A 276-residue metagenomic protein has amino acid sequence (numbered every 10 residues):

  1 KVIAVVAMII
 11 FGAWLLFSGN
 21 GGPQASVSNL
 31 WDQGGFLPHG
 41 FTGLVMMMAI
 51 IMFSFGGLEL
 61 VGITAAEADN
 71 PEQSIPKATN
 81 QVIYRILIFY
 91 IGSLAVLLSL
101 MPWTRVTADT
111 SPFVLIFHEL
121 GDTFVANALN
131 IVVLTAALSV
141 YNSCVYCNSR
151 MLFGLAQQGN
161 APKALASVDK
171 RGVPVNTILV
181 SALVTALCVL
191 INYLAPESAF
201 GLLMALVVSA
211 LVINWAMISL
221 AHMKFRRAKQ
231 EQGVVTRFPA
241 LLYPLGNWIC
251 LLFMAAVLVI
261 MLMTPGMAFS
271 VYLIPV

Functional and structural regions predicted by a protein language model:
K1-G22, F55, T79-I83, M204-M217 (+2 more regions): Membrane-interface loop-to-helix entry segments
V2-W14, S93-L94, S181-I191, I218-A221 (+2 more regions): Hydrophobic core segments of alpha-helical transmembrane domains in multi-pass membrane transport and ion-translocation
V2-W31, A95-M101, W215-Q232, L262: Hydrophobic alpha-helical segments and their helix-loop junctions in multi-pass secondary transporters
G19-L44, A199, P265-M267: Inter-helical loop and helix-membrane interface segments of multi-pass membrane transporters/permeases
L30-G34, M47, A78-N142, A161-V207: TM-loop-TM module centered on a large, flexible mid-protein loop between adjacent transmembrane helices in multi-pass
I50, F55-A68, T123-K163, M204-S209 (+1 more regions): Membrane-helix boundary/coupling elements in multi-pass transport proteins
S111-V114, A128-L129, L190-L220, V235-R237 (+1 more regions): Transmembrane helix-loop boundary segments of multi-pass membrane transporters
A164-V175, V212-F269: C-terminal membrane-solvent junction of multi-pass transporters and transport-like membrane proteins
